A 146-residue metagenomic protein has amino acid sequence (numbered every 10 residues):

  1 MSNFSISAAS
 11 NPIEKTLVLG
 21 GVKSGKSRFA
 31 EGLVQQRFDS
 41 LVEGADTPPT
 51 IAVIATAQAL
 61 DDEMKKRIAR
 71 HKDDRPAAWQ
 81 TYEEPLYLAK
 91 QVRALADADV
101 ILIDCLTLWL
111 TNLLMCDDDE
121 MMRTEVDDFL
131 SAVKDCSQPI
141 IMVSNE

Functional and structural regions predicted by a protein language model:
S2-T16: Phosphate-binding P-loop
P12-A94: Conserved P-loop
L17, V100-L102, I141-V143: Structural motif
S40-P48, A94-A98, C116-S131: Short, glycine- and charge-enriched coil/turn segments that flank and shape catalytic ligand pockets
P49-A52, D99, P139: Residues at the starts of beta-strands that form the adenosine-phosphate
V53-A55, D104, M142-E146: Short beta-strands and strand-loop turn motifs
D74-M122: Helix-adjacent hinge/juxtasegments
M122-E146: Substrate-engagement module of ASCE P-loop NTPases
